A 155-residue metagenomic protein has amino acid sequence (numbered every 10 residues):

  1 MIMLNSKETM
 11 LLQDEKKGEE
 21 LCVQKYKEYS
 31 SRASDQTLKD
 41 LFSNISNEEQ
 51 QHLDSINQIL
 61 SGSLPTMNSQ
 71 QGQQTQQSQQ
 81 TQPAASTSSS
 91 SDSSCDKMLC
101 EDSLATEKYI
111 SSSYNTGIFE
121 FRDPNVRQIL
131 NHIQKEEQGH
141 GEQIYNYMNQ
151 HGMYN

Functional and structural regions predicted by a protein language model:
M1, L130, I144-Y145: A generic structured-segment signal
I2-M3, G152-N155: Short hydrophobic/aromatic patches at helix-to-coil boundaries
I2-N5, D14-K27, S31-E48, L53-Q58: N-terminal leader and targeting sequences that precede the mature domain
E8-R32, Q79-H132: Acidic/histidine-rich alpha-helical segments that form the ligand environment of transition-metal centers
Q36-S78, Q138-G152: Conserved alpha-helical segments that form or flank metal/cofactor-binding pockets of metalloenzymes
K135: DNA-recognition helix of helix-turn-helix
